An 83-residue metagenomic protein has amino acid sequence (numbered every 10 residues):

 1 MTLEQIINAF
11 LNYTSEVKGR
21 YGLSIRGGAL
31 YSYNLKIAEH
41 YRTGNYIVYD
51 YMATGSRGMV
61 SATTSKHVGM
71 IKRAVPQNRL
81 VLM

Functional and structural regions predicted by a protein language model:
M1-M83: Terminal leader/tail segments of proteins
